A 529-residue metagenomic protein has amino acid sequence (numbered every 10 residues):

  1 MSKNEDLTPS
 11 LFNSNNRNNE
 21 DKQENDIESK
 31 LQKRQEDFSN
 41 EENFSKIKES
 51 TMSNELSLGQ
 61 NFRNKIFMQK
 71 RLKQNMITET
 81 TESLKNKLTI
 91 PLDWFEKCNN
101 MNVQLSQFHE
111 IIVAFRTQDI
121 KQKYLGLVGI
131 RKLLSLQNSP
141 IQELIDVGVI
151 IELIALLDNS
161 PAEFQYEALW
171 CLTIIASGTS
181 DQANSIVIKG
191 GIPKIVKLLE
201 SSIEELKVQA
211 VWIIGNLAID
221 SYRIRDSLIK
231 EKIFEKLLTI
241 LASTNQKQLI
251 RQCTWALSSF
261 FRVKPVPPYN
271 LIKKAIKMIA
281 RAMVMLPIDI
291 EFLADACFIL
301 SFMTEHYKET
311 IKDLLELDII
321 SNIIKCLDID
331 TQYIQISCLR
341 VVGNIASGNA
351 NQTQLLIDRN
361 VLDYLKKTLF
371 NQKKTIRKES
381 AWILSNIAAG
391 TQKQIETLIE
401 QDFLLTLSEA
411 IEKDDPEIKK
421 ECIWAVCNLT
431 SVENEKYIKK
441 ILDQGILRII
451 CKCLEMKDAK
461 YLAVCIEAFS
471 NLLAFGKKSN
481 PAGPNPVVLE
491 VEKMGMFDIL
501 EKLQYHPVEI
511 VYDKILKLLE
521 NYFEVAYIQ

Functional and structural regions predicted by a protein language model:
M1-D119, Y124, V128-K132, G483-V487 (+1 more regions): Intrinsically disordered, low-complexity regulatory regions of large eukaryotic scaffold/signaling proteins
K97-Q104, K121-K123, L133-G148, Q165-Y166 (+9 more regions): Elongated alpha-helical scaffolds that mediate protein-protein interactions in large eukaryotic proteins, primarily
E110-I112, E152-I154, K194-V196, K236-L238 (+6 more regions): Buried hydrophobic core positions in alpha-solenoid tandem helical repeats
V113, K197, Y222, L238-I240 (+4 more regions): Generic detector of contiguous secondary-structure segments
Q118-R131, S160-A176, S202-I219, K230 (+8 more regions): Alpha-helical solenoid repeats of the armadillo/HEAT superfamily in eukaryotic scaffolding/adaptor proteins
I141, I145, P416-E417, K460 (+1 more regions): A detector of tandem-repeat and repeat-rich interaction/domain scaffolds
S180, N184, I188, P193 (+24 more regions): Tandem repeat domain/solenoid detector
